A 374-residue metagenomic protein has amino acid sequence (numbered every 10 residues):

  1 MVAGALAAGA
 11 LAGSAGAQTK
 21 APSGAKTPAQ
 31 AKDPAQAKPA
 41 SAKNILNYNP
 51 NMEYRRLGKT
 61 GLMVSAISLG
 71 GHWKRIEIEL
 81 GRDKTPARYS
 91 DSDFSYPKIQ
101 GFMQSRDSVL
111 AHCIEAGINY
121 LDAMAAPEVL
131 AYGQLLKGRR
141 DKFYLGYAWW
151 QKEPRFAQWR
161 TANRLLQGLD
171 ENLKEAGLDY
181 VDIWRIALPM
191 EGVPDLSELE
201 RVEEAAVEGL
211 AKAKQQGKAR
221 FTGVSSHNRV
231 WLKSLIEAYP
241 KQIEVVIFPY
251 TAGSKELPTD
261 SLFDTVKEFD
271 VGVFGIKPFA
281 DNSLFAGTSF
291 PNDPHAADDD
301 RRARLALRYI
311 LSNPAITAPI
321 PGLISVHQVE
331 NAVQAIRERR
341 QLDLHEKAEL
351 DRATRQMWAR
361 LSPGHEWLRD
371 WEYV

Functional and structural regions predicted by a protein language model:
A3-Y147, G209: N-terminal binding-site loop/beta-alpha segment at the start of enzyme catalytic domains that lines or forms
L6-Q18, S23, D33, A37-P39 (+8 more regions): Structured C-terminal cap/extension of enzyme domains
L57, L69, L121, L145 (+6 more regions): Conserved, mostly hydrophobic/aromatic
H72-K74, M124-A126, A148-K152, I186-P189 (+4 more regions): Active-site beta-loop-alpha junctions enriched in small/polar residues
W73-Q104, Q151-R164, D195-L196, F290-D300: Active-site mouth loops of central-metabolism enzymes
S90-Q100, Q158-L257, S261, K267-F274 (+1 more regions): Glycine/proline-rich, positively charged, aromatic-decorated active-site loop/lid region on the catalytic face
G138-N163, A187-M190: Structural motif corresponding to the early beta-alpha repeats
K142-A148, Q242-P249, R340-E346: Short hydrophobic/aromatic-enriched beta-strand-loop microsegments
